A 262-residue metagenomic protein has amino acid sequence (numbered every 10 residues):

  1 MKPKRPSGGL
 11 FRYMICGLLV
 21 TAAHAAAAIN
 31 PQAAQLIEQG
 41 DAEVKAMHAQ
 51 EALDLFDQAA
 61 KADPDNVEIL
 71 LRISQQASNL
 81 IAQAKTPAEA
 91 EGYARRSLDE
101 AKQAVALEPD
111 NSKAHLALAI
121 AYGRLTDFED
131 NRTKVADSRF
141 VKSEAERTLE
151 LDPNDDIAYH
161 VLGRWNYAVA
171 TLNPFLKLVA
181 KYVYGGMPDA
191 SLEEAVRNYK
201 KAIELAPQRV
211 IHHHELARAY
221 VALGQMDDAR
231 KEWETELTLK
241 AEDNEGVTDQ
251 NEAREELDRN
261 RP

Functional and structural regions predicted by a protein language model:
M1-G9: N-terminal secretory signal peptides that target proteins for export/translocation
R12-H24: Bacterial N-terminal signal peptides
A25-K61, V67-I81: N-terminal leader/linker segments that initiate helical-solenoid repeat arrays
E43, M47-E51, Q75-D110, A117-N154 (+3 more regions): Short coil/linker segments at helix-helix boundaries
K61, A106, E204, L237-T238: Amphipathic alpha-helical segments of tetratricopeptide repeats
V210-T248: C-terminal/domain-terminus segments
